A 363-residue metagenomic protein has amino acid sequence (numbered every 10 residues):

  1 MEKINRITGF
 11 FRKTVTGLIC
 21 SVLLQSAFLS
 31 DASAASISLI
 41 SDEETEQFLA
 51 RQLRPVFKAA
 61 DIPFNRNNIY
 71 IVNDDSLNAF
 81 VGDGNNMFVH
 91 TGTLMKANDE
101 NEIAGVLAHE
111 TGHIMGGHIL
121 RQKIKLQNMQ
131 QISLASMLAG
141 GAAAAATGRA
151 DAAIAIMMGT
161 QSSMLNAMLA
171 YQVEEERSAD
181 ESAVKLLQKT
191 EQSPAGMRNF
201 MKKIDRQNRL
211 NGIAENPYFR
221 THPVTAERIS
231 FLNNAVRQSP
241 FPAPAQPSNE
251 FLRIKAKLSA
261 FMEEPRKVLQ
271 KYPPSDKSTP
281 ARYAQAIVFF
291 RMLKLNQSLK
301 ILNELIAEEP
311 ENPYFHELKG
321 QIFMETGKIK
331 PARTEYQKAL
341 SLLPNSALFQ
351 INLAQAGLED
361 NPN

Functional and structural regions predicted by a protein language model:
K13-A27: Bacterial N-terminal signal peptides
L29-S36: Boundary at the C-terminal end of the N-terminal hydrophobic targeting segment
S36, S41, Q47, I69 (+3 more regions): Extracytoplasmic and endomembrane cell-envelope/extracellular-matrix remodeling and assembly machinery
I71-N85: Catalytic zinc-binding patch centered on the HExxH motif and its immediate surroundings that defines zinc-dependent
V89, G105-H113, G117, A179: Active-site recognition of the HExxH zinc-binding catalytic motif
T91-G105: Short pre-active-site segment immediately N-terminal to the catalytic Zn-binding motif
N101, T111-N128, A146: Catalytic Zn2+-binding segment of zinc metalloproteases
Q131-A146, D151, A155-A167: Membrane-active amphipathic alpha-helices enriched in small hydrophobic residues
